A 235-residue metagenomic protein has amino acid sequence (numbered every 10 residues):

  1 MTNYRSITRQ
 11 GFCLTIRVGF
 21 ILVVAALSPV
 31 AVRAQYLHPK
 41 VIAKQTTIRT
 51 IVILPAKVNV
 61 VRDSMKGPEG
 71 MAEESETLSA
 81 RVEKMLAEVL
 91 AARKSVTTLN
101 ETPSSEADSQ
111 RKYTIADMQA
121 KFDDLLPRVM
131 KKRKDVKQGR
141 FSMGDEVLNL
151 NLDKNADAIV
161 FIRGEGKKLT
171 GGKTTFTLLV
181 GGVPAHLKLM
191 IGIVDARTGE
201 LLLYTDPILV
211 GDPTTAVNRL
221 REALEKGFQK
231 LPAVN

Functional and structural regions predicted by a protein language model:
N3-F20: Bacterial N-terminal signal peptides that target proteins for export
Q10, E74-T77, V180-L187: Glycine-rich, flexible loop segments associated with nucleotide phosphate handling
F20, P39, P68, A72 (+1 more regions): Residues at structural and domain junctions
I21-L22, V32: Cleavable N-terminal signal peptides
S28-A34: Sec/Tat signal peptide C-region and signal peptidase I cleavage site
A34-R62, V82, M143-D157, R163-N235: C-terminal/domain-edge helix-coil "capping" segments
K66-F161, E165, Y204-T205: N-terminal segment of the mature soluble domain
